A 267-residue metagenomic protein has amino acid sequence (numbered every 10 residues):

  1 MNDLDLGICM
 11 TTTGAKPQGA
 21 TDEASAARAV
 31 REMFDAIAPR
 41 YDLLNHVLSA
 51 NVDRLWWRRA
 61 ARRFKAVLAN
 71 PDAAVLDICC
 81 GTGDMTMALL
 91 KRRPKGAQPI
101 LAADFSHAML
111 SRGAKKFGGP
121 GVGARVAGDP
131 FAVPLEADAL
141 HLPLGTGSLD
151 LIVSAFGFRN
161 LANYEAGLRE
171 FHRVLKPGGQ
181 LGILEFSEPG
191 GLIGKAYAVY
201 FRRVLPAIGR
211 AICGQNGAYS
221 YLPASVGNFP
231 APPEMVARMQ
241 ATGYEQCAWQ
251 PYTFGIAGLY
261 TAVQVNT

Functional and structural regions predicted by a protein language model:
N2-D42, F201: N-terminal, positively charged/glycine-rich alpha-helical extensions of SAM-dependent methyltransferases
R40, A50-A73, A88: Conserved alpha-helix/loop element of class I SAM-dependent methyltransferases that forms part of the SAM/SAH-binding
Y41, I152-V153: Hydrophobic beta-strand segment of the Class I
A74-H141: Class I SAM-dependent methyltransferase SAM/SAH-binding core
L140-I152: A short acidic, Gly/Pro-enriched loop at the edge of an enzyme's catalytic core that lines a small-molecule cofactor
E165-Q180: A short glycine-rich, Lys/Arg-flanked "PGG" loop and its adjoining helix->strand segment in the class I
L184, E188-R238, A248: C-terminal alpha-helical "lid/dimerization" subdomain adjacent to the S-adenosyl-L-methionine
T242-T267: Core SAM-dependent methyltransferase catalytic element
